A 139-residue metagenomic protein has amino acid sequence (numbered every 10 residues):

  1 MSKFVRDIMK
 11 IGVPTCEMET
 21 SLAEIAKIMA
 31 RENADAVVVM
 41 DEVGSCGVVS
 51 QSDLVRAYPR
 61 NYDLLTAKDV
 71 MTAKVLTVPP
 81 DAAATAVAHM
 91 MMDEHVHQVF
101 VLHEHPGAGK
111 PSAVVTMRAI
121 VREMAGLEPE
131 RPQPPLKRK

Functional and structural regions predicted by a protein language model:
M1-G12, S50-V96, K110-K139: Tandem CBS (Bateman) regulatory domains
S2-K10, P14-E24, I28, E32 (+1 more regions): The feature marks the first
M18-E19, P80-A84, L102-E104: Glycine-rich beta-to-alpha transition loops that act as phosphate-gripper elements at the mouths of alpha/beta enzyme
M29-E32, V37-S52, M91, V99-A119: A glycine-centered beta-loop-beta connector
